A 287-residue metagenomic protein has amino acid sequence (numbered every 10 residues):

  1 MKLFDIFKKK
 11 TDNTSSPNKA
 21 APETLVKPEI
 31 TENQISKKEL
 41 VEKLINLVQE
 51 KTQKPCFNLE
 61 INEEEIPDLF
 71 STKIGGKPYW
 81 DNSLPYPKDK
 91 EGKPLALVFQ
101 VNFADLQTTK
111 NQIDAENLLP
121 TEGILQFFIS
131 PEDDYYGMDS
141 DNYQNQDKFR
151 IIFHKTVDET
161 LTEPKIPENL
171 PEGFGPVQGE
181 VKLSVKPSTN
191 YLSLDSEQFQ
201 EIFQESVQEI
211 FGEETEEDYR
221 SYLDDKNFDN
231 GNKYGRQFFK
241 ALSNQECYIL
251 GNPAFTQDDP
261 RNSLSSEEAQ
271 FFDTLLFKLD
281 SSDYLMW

Functional and structural regions predicted by a protein language model:
L3-I6, P17-W287: Preference for intrinsically disordered or flexible, low-complexity segments and adjacent hinge/connector residues
